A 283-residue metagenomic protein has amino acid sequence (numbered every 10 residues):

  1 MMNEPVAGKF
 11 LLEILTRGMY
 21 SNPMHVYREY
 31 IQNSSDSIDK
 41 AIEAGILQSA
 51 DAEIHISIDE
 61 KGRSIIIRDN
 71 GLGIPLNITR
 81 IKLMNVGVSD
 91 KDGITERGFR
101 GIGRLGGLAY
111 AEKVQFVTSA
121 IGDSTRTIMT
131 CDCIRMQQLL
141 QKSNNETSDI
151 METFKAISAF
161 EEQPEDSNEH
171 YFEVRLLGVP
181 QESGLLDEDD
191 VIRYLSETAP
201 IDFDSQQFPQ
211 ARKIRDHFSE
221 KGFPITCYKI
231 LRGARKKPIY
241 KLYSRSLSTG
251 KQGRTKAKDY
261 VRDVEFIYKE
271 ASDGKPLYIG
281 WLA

Functional and structural regions predicted by a protein language model:
M1-V6, A41-R97, G122-A283: Interdomain "switch/hinge" adjacent to the Bergerat
M2-L15, M19: P-loop NTPase nucleotide-binding/switch module
A7, L11, P23-V26, T79 (+3 more regions): Helical mechanochemical/support elements of P-loop NTPase systems and associated helical scaffolds
G18, N22, G71, G98-I102: Conserved aromatic-histidine-acidic binding/catalytic patches
Y20-I56, G103-A109: Conserved ATP-binding N-box helix of the HATPase_c
D92-A111: Glycine-rich phosphate-binding loop
K113-V117: Glycine-rich ATP-binding loops of the HATPase_c
